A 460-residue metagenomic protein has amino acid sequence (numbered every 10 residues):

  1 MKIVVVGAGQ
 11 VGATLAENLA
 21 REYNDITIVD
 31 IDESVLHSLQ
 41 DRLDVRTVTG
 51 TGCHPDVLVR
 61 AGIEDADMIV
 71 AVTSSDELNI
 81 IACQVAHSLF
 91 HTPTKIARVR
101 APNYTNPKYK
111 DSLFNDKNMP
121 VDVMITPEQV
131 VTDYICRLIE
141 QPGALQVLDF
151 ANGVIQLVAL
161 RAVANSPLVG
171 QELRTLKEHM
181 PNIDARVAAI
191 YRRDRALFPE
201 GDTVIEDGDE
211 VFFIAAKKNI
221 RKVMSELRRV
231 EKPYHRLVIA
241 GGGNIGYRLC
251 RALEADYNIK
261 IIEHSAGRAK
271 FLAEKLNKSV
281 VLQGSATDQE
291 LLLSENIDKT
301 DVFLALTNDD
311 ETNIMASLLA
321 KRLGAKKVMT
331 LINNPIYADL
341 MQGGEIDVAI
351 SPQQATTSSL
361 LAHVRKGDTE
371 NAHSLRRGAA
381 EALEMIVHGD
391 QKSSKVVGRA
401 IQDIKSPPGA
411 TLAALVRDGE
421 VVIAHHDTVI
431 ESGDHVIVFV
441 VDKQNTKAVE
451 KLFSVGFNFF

Functional and structural regions predicted by a protein language model:
M1-F460: Cytosolic regulatory regions of ion transport systems
